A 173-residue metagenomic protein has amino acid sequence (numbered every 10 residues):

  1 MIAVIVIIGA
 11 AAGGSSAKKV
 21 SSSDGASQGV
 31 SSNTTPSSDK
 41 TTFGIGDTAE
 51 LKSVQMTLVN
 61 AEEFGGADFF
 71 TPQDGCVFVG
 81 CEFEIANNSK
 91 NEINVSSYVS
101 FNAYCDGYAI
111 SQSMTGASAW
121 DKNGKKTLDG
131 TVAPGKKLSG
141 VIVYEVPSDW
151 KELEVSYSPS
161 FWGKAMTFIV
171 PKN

Functional and structural regions predicted by a protein language model:
M1-L51, D68-F70: N-terminal Sec-dependent export signals
K40, L128-G130, P147: Short, surface-exposed secondary-structure edge patches
T42-I45, F64-F69, N123-L128, S139: Short structured motifs
K52-T57, V77-C81, S97-V99, L138-G140 (+2 more regions): Envelope-exposed proteins and targeting segments
E62-G80, N91-E92, T131-A133: Short, solvent-exposed beta-strand/turn "edge" segments of beta-rich domains on protein surfaces
E82-A86, V143: Short edge beta-strand/loop segments characteristic of extracellular beta-sandwich folds
A86-K137, T167-N173: The feature marks short-to-medium sequence segments in extracytoplasmic or secretory-pathway proteins
V132-N173: Surface-exposed edge beta-strand/loop patches
